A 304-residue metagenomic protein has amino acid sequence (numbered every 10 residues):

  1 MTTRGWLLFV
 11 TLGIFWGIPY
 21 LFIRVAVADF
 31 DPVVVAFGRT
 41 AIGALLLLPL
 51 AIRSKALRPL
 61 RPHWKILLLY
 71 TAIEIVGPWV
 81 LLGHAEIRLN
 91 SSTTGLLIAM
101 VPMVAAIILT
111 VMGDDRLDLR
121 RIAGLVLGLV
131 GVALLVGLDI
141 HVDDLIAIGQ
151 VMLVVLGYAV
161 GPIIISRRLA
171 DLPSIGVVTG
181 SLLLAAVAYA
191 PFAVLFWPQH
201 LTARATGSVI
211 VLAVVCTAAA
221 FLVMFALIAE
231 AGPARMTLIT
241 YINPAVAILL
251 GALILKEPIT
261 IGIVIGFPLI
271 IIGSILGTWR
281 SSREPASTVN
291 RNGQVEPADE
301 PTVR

Functional and structural regions predicted by a protein language model:
M1-W6, A28-F37, P59-K65, I122 (+3 more regions): Juxtamembrane helix-entry segments on the extracytoplasmic side of multipass membrane proteins
F15-Y20, L48-T94, I98, L134 (+1 more regions): Specific transmembrane alpha-helical segments of multi-pass solute transporters/efflux pumps, especially DMT/EamA
A26, V35, R39, A85 (+8 more regions): Hydrophobic/aromatic residues within transmembrane alpha-helices of multi-pass small-molecule transporters
D29-G77, P102-L109, G157-I164, V178-F196 (+3 more regions): Transmembrane alpha-helices of multi-pass small-molecule transport proteins
F37-G38, I75, T94-M100, P162-A186 (+1 more regions): Helix-helix packing/entry segments at the starts of transmembrane helices
G38-A41, G137-L138, A205, Y241-R304: C-terminal-most transmembrane helix of multi-pass membrane proteins
L47, A105-I107, V111, I140-F196 (+3 more regions): Transmembrane alpha-helical segments that form core, pore/gating elements of small-molecule transporters/exporters
L47, A99-M100, I108, L117-G137 (+6 more regions): Hydrophobic transmembrane alpha-helices of multi-pass small-molecule transport proteins
